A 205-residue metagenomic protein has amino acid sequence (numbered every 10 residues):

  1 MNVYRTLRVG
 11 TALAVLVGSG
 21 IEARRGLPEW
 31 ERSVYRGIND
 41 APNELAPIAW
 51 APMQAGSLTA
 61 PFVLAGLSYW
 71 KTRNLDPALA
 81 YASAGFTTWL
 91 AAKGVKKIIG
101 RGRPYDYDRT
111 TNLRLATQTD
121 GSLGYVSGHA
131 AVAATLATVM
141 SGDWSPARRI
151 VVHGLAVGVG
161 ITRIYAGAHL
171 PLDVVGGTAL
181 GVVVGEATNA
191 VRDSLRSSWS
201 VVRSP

Functional and structural regions predicted by a protein language model:
M1-L64, K96-D120: N-terminal transmembrane-helix/juxtamembrane module of multi-pass inner/ER membrane proteins
N2, D108-P205: Membrane-embedded catalytic cores of phosphoryl/pyrophosphoryl-handling enzymes
Y4-G10, L67-A91: Interfacial segments of alpha-helical transmembrane regions
L13, F62, Y81, G85-W89 (+2 more regions): Alpha-helical transmembrane spans of integral membrane proteins, capturing the lipid-embedded, hydrophobic core of TM
V15-L16, T88-A92, K96, V159 (+1 more regions): Alpha-helical transmembrane segments of multipass membrane proteins
Y35, Y69, A92-G100, S141 (+1 more regions): Membrane-water interface at transmembrane helix exits
L45, N74-P77, Y105, S145-R149: Membrane-helix interface segments
S83-P104, V175-G176: Hydrophobic alpha-helical transmembrane segments of integral membrane proteins
